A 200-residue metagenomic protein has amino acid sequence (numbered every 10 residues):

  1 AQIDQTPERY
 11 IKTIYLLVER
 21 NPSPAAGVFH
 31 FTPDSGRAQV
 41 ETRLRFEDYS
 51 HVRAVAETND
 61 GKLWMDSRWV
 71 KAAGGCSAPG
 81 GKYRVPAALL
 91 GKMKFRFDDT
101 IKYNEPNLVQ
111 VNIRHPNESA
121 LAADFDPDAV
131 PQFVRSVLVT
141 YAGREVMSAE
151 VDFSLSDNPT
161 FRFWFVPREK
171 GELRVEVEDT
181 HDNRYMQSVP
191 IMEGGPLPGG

Functional and structural regions predicted by a protein language model:
A1-Q5, N112-A129: Short amphipathic, basic-aromatic surface patches that mediate peripheral association with negatively charged
E8-T13, D124-R135: Short coil-to-beta strand junction motifs in C2/discoidin
T13-L17, S136-T140, E176: Beta-strand signatures of extracellular beta-sandwich domains
D34-E41, F153-R162: Aromatic sugar-binding surface patches on proteins that engage polysaccharides or sugar-phosphate polymers
E47-H51, P106, R168-E172: Extracellular Ig-like/FN3 beta-sandwich strand-entry sites
T58-D66, E178-S188: Short acidic/polar inter-strand loop motif in beta-rich domains
W69-G75, P190-P198: Short beta-strand edge segments in extracellular beta-sheet folds
A78-K102: Short, compositionally biased P/S/T/A/G/V-rich stretches that sit at domain boundaries
